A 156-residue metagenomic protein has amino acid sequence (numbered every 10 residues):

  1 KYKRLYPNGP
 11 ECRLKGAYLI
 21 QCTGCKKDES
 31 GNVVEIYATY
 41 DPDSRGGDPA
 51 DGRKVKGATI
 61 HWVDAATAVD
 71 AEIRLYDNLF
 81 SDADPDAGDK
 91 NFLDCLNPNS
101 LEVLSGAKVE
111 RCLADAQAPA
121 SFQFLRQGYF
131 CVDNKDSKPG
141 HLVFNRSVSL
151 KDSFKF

Functional and structural regions predicted by a protein language model:
K1-F156: Basic, alpha-helical terminal appendages of large translation-related enzymes
